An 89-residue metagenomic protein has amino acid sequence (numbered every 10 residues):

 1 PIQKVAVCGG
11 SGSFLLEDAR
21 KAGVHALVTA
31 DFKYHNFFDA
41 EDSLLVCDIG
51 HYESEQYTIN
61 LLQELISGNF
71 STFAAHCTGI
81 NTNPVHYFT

Functional and structural regions predicted by a protein language model:
P1-T89: Active-site catalytic microenvironments in core metabolic enzymes, especially phosphate/sugar-handling
